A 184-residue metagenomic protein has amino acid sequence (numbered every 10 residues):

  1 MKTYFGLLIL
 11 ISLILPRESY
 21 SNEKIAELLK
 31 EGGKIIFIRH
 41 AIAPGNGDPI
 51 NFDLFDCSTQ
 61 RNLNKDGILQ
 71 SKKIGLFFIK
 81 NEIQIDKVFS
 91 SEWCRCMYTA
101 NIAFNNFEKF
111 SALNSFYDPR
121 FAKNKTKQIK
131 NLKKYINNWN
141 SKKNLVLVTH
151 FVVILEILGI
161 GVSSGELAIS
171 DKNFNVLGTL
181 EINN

Functional and structural regions predicted by a protein language model:
Y4-L15: Sec-dependent N-terminal signal peptides
L15-S21: Sec/Tat signal peptide C-region and signal peptidase I cleavage site
N22-R120, I160-N184: Active-site-proximal alpha-helix that buttresses catalytic centers in soluble enzyme cores
G33-I35, S141-T149: Generic beta-sheet signal
F77-K80, K134-N138: A generic secondary-structure signal
S90-W93, V148-V152: Short, well-ordered beta-to-alpha junction loops that form the rim of enzyme active sites and present histidine/acidic
L113-A122, I129, K133-I136: All-alpha RGS (Regulator of G-protein Signaling) helical domain and cognate RGS-like helical scaffolds
